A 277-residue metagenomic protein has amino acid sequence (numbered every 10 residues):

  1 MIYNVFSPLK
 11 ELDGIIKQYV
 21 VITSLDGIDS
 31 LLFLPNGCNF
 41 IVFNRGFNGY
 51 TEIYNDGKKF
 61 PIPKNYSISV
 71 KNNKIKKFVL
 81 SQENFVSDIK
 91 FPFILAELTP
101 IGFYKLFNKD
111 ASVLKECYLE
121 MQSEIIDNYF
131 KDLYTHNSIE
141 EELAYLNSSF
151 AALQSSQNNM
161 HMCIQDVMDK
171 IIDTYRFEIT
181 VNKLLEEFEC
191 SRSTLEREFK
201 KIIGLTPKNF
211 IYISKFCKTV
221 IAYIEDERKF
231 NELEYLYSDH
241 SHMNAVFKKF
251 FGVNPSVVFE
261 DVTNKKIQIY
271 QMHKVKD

Functional and structural regions predicted by a protein language model:
M1-Q165, D173-T174, V181-N182, F188-R192 (+4 more regions): Alpha-helical bundle regulatory/interaction domains
D166-K170, K215-K218: Pre-recognition alpha-helix immediately N-terminal to the DNA-recognition helix within helix-turn-helix or winged-helix
Y175-R176, I221-I224: Short amphipathic helical patch at the helix-1/turn junction of helix-turn-helix
I179-N182, E196-K201, L205-I211: Long, low-complexity intrinsically disordered regions
F199-L205, F247-V258: A secondary-structure capping/hinge motif
I203, I211-V220, F251: C-terminal flanking helix
